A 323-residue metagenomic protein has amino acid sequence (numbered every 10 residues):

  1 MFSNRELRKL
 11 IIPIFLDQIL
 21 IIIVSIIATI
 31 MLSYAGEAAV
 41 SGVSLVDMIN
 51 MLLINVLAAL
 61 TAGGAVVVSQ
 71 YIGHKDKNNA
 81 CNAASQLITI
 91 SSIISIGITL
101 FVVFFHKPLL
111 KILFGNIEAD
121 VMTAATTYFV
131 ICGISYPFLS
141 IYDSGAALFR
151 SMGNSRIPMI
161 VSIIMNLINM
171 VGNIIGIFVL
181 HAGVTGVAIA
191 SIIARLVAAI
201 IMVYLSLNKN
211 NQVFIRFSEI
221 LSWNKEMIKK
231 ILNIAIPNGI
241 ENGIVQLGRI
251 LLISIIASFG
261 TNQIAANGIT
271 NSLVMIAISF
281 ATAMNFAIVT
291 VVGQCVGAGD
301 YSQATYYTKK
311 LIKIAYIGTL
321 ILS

Functional and structural regions predicted by a protein language model:
M1-I14, V68-S135, V179-I236, V292-S323: Short alpha-helical transmembrane segments in multi-pass integral membrane proteins
E6-A65, S69, I236-S258: Signature of the first transmembrane helix
F15, I19, I23, I27 (+12 more regions): Generic alpha-helical transmembrane segments of integral inner-membrane proteins, especially permease/transport modules
I23-S41, L110-A119, I175-A182, G243-I276 (+1 more regions): Helix-terminus/linker motif at the lipid-water interface of multi-pass membrane proteins
V40-L100, L139-P158, N267-S323: Small-residue-rich hydrophobic transmembrane alpha-helices
T61, I131-R150, P158-N169, V187-M202 (+1 more regions): Short runs within selected transmembrane alpha-helices of multi-pass transporters and secretion channels
N211-G268: Acidic, glycine-rich loop-and-beta core segments that form the ion-binding/anion-interacting portion of active sites
